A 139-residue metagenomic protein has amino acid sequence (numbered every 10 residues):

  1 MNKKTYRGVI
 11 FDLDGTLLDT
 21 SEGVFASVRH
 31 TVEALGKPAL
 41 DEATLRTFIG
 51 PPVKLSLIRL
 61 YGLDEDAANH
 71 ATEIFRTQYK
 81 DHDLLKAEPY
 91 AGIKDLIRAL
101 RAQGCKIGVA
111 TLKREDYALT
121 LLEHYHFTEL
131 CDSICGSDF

Functional and structural regions predicted by a protein language model:
N2-T47, Y61: Active-site neighborhood of HAD-like aspartate-dependent phosphohydrolases
T5-R7, D81-V109, E115-E123: Short, acidic loop-to-helix structural element flanking the phosphoryl-transfer center in phosphate-processing enzymes
V28, L57, I93, A118-L122 (+1 more regions): Hydrophobic packing residues within well-ordered alpha-helices of enzyme cores
T31-V32, P52-E65, L121: Helix-loop "lid/cap" segments that line or gate small-molecule binding pockets
E33-A39, D64-D66, A102-Q103, H126-L130: Short helix-capping segments at alpha-helix termini
I58-D95: Metal-dependent phosphoesterase signature
E73, F127-F139: A short, structured active-site edge motif that brings together acidic residues
